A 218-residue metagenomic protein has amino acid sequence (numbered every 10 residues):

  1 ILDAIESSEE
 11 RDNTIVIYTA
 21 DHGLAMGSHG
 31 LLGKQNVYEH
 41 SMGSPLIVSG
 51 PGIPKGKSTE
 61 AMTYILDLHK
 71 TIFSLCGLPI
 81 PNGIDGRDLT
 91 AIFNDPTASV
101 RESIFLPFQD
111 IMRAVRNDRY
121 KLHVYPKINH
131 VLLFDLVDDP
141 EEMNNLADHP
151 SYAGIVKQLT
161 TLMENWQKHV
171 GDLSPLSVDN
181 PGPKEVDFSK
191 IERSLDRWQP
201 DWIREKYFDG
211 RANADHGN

Functional and structural regions predicted by a protein language model:
L2-P54, Y64: Histidine-centered active-site microenvironments of extracellular/periplasmic hydrolases and transferases
I5, E141, L146-S151: Active-site-proximal N-terminal segment of extracellular/periplasmic enzymes that hydrolyze or transfer
R11-T14, G52, G56-V115, N144 (+3 more regions): Polar, surface-exposed loop/tail segments that function as active-site lids or cofactor/substrate-recognition elements
I15-A20, L46-V48, L68, I72-F73 (+2 more regions): Beta-strand elements within well-structured catalytic alpha/beta cores of enzymes that handle phosphate/sulfate esters
A25-S28, L32-Q35, I92, R113-A114 (+3 more regions): Short catalytic/ligand-binding loop motif for oxyanion handling, primarily in non-cytosolic enzymes, centered on
E39-G43, I84, F108-D110, N117 (+1 more regions): Short, solvent-exposed loop/turn segments at the edges of secondary structure
G50, V115-D118, V124-Y125, L136: Active-site beta-strand termini and strand-to-loop segments that position acidic
F73, D148-N218: Long, internal low-complexity/basic segments
